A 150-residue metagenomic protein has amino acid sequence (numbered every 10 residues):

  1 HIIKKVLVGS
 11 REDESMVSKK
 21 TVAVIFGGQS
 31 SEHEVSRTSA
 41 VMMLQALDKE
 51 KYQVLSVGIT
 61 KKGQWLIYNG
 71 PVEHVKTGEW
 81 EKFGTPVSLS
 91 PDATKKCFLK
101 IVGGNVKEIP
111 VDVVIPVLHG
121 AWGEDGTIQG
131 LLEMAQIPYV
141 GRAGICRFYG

Functional and structural regions predicted by a protein language model:
I2-I3, R11-G150: ATP-binding N-terminal substructure of ATP-dependent carboxylate-amine bond-forming enzymes
